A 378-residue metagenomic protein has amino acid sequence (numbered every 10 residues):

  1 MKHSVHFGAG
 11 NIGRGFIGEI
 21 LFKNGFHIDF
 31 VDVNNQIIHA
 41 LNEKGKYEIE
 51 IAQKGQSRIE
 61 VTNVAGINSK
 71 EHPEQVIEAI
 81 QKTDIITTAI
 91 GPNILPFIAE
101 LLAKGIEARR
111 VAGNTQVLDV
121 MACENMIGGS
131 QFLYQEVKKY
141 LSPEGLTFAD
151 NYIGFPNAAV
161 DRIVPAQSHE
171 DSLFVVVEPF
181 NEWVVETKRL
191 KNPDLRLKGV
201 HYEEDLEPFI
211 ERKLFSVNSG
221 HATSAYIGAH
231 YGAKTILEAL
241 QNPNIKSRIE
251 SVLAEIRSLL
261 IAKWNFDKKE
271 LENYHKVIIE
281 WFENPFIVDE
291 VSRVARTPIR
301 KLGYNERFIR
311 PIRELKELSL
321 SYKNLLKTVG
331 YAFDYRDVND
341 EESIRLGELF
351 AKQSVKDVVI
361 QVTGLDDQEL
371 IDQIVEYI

Functional and structural regions predicted by a protein language model:
M1-F7, N11-I378: Substrate/ligand-engaging "lid" and interaction regions
